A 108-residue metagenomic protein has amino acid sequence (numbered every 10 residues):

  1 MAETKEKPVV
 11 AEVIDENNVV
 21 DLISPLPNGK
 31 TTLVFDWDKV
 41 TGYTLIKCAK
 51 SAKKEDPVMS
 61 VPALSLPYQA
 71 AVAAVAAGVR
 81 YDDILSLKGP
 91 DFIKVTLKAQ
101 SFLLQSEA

Functional and structural regions predicted by a protein language model:
A2-A108: Short, surface-exposed, charged amphipathic helix/loop patches that serve as local interaction elements
